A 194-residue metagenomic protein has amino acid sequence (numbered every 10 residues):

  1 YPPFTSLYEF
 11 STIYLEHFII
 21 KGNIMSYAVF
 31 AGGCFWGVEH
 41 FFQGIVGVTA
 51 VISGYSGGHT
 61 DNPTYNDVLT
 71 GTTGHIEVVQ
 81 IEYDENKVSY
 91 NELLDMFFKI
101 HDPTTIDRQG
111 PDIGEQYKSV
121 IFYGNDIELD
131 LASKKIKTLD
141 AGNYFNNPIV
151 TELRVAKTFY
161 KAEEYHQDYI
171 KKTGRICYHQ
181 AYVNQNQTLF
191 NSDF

Functional and structural regions predicted by a protein language model:
Y1-I24: Short, Lys/Arg-enriched N-terminal segments with co-localized hydrophobic residues within the first ~10-30 amino acids
G22-F194: Flexible coil/turn and secondary-structure edge motifs
